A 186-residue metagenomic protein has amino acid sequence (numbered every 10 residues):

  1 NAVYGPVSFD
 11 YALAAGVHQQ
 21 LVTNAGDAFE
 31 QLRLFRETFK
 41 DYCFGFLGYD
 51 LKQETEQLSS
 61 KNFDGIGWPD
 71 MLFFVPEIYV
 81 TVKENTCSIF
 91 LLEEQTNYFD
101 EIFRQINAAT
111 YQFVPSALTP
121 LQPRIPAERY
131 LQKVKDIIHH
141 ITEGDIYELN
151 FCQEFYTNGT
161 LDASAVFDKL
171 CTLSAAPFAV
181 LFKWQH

Functional and structural regions predicted by a protein language model:
N1-H186: Extended alpha-helical targeting/anchoring segments, especially N-terminal organellar/secretory targeting helices
